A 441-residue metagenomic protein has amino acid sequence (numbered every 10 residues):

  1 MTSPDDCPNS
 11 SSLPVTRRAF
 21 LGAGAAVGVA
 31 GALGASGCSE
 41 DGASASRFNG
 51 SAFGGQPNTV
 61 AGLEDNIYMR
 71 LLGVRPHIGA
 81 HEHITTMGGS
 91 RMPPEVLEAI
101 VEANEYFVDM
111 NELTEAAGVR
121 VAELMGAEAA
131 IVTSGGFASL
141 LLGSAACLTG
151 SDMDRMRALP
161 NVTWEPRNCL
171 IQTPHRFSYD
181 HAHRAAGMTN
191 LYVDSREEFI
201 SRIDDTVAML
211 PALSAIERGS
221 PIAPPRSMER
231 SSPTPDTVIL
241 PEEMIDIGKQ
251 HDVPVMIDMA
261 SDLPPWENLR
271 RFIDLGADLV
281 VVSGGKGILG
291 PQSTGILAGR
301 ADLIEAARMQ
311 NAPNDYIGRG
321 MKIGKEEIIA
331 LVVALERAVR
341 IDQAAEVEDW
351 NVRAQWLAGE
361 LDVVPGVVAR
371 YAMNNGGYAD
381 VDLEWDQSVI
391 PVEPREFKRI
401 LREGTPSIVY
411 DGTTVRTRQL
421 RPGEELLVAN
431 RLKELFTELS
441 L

Functional and structural regions predicted by a protein language model:
M1-V15: N-terminal secretory signal peptides
V15-A35: N-terminal export leaders
A23-G24, R47-M87, R91, G118-V121 (+5 more regions): Conserved PLP-enzyme active-site core in the AAT-like
Y68, E360-T437: Conserved C-terminal alpha-helix-loop-beta "cap" of PLP-dependent enzymes that closes/shapes the active-site mouth
P76-T86, L97-N104, D380: Generic N-terminal amphipathic, Lys/Arg-enriched alpha-helix
P93-G136, A146-T149: Conserved N-terminal alpha-helix of the aminotransferase class I/II PLP-enzyme fold
L335-L357: Structural signature of PLP-dependent enzymes
